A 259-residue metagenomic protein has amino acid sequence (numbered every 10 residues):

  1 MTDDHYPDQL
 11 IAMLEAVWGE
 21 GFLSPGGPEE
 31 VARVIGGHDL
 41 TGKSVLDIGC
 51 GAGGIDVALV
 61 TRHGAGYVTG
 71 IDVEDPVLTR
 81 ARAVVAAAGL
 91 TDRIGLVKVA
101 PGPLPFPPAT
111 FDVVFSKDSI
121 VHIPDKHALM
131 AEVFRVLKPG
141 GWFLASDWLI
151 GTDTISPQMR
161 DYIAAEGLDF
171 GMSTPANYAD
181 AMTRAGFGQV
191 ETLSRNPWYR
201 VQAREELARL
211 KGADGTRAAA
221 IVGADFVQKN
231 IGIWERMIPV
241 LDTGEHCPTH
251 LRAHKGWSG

Functional and structural regions predicted by a protein language model:
S24-T41: Conserved alpha-helix/loop element of class I SAM-dependent methyltransferases that forms part of the SAM/SAH-binding
L46, A52-P103: Class I SAM-dependent methyltransferase SAM/SAH-binding core
G102-V113: A short acidic, Gly/Pro-enriched loop at the edge of an enzyme's catalytic core that lines a small-molecule cofactor
V113-D125: A short SAM/SAH-binding and catalytic strip from SAM-dependent methyltransferases
H127-W142: A short glycine-rich, Lys/Arg-flanked "PGG" loop and its adjoining helix->strand segment in the class I
W148-D169: Short, glycine-/aromatic-enriched active-site segment of Class I SAM-dependent methyltransferases
G171-A185: Short alpha-helix
E191-G259: Conserved Class I S-adenosyl-L-methionine
